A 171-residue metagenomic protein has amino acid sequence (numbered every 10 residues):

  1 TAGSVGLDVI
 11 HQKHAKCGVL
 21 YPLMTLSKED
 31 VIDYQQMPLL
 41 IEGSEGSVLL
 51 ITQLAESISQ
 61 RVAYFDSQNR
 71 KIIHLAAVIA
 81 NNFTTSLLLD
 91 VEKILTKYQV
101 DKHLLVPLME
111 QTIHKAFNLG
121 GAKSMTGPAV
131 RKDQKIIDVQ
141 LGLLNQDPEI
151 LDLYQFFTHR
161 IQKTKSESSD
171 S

Functional and structural regions predicted by a protein language model:
T1-A2, L39-E42, I161: Short, hydrophobic beta-strand segments that form beta-sheet elements in well-ordered domains
T1-V31: Rossmann-like NAD(P)(H) cofactor-binding subdomain of soluble oxidoreductases
G3-S4, E45, Q134: Alpha-helix N-cap/helix-start capping motif
G6-D8, V48, I137: Short, well-ordered alpha-helical microsegments
K16, V31-F117, K165: Internal alpha-helical scaffold of NAD(P)-dependent oxidoreductase catalytic cores
T96, E110-D170: Interdomain hinge/lid region at the active-site interface of Rossmann-like NAD(P)-dependent oxidoreductases
